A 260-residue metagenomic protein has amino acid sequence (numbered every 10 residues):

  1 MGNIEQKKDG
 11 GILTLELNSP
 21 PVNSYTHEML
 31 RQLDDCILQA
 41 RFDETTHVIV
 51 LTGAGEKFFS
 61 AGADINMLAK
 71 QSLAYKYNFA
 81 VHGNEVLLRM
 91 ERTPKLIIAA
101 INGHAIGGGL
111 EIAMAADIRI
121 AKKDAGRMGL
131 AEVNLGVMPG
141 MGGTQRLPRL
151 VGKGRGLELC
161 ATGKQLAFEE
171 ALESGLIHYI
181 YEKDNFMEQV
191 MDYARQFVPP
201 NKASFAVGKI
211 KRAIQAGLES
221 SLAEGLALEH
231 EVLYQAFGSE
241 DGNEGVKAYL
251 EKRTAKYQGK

Functional and structural regions predicted by a protein language model:
M1, K247-K260: Terminal low-complexity tails and localization/encapsulation signals of metabolic enzymes
M1-T52, L88: Conserved CoA-thioester-binding segment of acyl-CoA-metabolizing enzymes
L15, L33, L51, D64 (+6 more regions): Terminal peptide-recognition signature
E28-Q32, H82, R89, Q189 (+3 more regions): Charged catalytic carboxylate motif
L30, T144, S204-K211, E229-H230 (+1 more regions): A general structural signal for well-ordered alpha-helical segments in protein cores
Q32, G53-L88, A105: Glycine- (often His-adjacent) and acidic-residue-rich active-site loop that binds/positions the CoA thioester
Q39, A121-G126, I177-A227, E240 (+1 more regions): C-terminal long alpha-helix characteristic of the crotonase
E91-K202: Crotonase-fold acyl-CoA enzyme core
